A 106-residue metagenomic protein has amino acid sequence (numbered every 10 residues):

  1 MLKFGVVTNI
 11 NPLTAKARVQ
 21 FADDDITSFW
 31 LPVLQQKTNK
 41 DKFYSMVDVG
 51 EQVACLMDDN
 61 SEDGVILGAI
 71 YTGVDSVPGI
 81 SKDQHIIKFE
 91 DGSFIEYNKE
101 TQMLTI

Functional and structural regions predicted by a protein language model:
M1-E100: Exposed beta-strand/loop interface patches that mediate assembly or binding
